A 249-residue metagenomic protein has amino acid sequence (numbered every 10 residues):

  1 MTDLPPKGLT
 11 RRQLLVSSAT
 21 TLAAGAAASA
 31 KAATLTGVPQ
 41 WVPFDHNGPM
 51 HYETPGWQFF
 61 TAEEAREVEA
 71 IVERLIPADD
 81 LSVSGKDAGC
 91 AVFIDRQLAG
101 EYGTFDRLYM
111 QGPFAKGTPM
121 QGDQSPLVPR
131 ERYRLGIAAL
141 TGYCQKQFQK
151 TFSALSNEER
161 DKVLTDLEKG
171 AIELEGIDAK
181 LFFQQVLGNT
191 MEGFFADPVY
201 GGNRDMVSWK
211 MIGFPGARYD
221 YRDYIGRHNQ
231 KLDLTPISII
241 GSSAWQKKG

Functional and structural regions predicted by a protein language model:
T2-P6, D45-H46, H51-T54, E63-A70 (+1 more regions): Mature-region segments of soluble proteins
D3-L22: N-terminal secretory signal peptides and thylakoid transit peptides that target proteins across membranes
A23-A24, K169: Residue-level marker of structural boundaries
A28-G37: Boundary at the C-terminal end of the N-terminal hydrophobic targeting segment
V42: Flexible glycine/proline-rich, aromatic-decorated loop/lid segments
